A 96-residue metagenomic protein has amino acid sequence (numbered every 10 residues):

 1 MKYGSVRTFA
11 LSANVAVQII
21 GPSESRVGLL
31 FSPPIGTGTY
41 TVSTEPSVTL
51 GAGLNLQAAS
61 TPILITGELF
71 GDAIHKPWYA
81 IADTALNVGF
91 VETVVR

Functional and structural regions predicted by a protein language model:
M1-A10, R96: A short "linker-to-beta-strand initiation" element
V6-E24, T37: Surface-exposed ligand/attachment interfaces on beta-rich extracellular proteins
T8, V15, L50, P62-L64: Intrinsically disordered, low-complexity serine/threonine-rich segments
Q18, S60, A82-T84: Short stretches within intrinsically disordered, low-complexity N-terminal or propeptide regions
I20-G21, A58-H75: Beta-sandwich interaction modules
S25-L29, L69-N87: Noncatalytic modules at the cell exterior or secretory-pathway interfaces, chiefly beta-strand-rich lectin/adhesion
S32-L54, V91: Short, surface-exposed beta-strand/strand-loop-strand elements in extracellular ectodomains
L86-R96: Exposed low-complexity, polar/acidic, P/S/T/G-rich flexible segments that act as propeptides, protease-susceptible
